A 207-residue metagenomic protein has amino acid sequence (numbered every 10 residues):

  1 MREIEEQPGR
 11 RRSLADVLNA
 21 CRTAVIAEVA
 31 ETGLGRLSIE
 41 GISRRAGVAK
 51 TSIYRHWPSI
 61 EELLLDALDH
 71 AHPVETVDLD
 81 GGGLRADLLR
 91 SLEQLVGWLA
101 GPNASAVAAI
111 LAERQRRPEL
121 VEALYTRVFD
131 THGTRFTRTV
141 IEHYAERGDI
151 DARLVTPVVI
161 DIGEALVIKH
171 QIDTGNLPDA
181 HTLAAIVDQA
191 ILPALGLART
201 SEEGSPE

Functional and structural regions predicted by a protein language model:
M1-E5, R90, T134-E146, I162 (+1 more regions): C-terminal peripheral helix-coil segments that are non-catalytic and often amphipathic
M1-R45, E62-L65: Basic, helix-initiating cap at the start of DNA-binding domains
I39, L68-V74: Short, basic, alpha-helical segments at the C-terminal edge of helix-turn-helix-like DNA-binding modules
G47-W57: Short hydrophobic/aromatic patch on the recognition helix
T76-S105: Hydrophobic alpha-helical connector segments
E93-L99, V107-R116, Q189-A194: Helix-loop "lid/cap" segments that line or gate small-molecule binding pockets
P102-A109, E119-E146: Amphipathic alpha-helical packing segments from all-alpha helical-bundle domains
E122-F129, A145-I162, A180-H181: All-alpha amphipathic helical-bundle segments outside canonical DNA-binding/catalytic cores that form hydrophobic
